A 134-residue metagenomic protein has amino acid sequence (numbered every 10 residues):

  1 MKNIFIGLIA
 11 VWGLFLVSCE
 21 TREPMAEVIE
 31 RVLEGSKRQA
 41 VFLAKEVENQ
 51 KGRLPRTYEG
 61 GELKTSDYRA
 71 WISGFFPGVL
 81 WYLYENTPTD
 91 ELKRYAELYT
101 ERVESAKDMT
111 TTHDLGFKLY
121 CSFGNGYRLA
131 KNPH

Functional and structural regions predicted by a protein language model:
M1-E27: Bacterial Sec-dependent N-terminal signal peptides
T21-H134: Glycan-recognition and catalytic cores of secretory/periplasmic carbohydrate-active enzymes
